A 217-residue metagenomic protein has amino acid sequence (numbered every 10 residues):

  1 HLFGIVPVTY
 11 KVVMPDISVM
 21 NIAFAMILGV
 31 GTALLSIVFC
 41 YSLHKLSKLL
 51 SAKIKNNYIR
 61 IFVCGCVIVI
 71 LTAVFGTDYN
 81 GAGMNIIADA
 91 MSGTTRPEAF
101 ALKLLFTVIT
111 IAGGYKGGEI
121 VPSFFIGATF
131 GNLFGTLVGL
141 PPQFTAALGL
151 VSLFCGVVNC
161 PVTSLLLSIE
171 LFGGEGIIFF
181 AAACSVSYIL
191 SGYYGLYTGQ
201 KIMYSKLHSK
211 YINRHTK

Functional and structural regions predicted by a protein language model:
H1-K217: Alpha-helical transmembrane segments and immediately membrane-proximal extracytoplasmic
